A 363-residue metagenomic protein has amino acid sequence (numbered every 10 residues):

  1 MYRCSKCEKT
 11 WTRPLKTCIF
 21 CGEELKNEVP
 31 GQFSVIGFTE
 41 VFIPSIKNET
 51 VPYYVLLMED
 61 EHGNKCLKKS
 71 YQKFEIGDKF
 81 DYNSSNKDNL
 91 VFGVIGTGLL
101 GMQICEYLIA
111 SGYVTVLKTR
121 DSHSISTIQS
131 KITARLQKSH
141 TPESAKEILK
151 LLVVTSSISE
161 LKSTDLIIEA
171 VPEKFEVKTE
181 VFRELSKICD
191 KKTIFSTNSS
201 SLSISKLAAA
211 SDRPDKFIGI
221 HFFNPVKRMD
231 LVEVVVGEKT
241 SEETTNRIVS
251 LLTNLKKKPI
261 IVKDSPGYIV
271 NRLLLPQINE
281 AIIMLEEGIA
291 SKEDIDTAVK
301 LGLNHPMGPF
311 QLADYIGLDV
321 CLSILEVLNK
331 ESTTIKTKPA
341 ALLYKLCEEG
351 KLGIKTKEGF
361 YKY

Functional and structural regions predicted by a protein language model:
C4-C7, C18-C21: Short cysteine-rich clusters marking metal-coordination/redox-active sites
T10-W11, E24-L25: Cys/His-rich microdomains that often coordinate metals
V29, G37-P44: Short, conserved beta-turn/loop elements at beta-strand boundaries and strand-helix junctions
S70-N83: Short nucleic-acid-contacting surface segments enriched for D/E, G, S/T with interspersed K/R
D88-R135: NAD(P)+-binding Rossmann beta1-loop-alpha1 motif at the extreme N-terminus of oxidoreductases
N89-V94, S111-Y113, E243, T253-D264 (+2 more regions): NAD(P)-dependent Rossmann-like dehydrogenase/reductase catalytic/cofactor-binding core
R120-H123, K138-I194: Rossmann-like NAD(P)-binding element
I194-K263, Y268-N271: Rossmann-fold dinucleotide-binding core
